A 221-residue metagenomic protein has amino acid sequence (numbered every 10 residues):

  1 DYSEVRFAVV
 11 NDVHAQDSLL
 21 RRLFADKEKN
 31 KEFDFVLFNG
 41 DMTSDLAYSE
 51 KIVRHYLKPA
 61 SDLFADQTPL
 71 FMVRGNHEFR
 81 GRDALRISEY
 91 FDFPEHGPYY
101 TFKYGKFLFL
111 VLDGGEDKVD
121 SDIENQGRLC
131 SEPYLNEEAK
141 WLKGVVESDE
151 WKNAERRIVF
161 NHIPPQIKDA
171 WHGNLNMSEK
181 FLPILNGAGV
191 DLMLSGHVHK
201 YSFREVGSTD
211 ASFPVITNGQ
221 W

Functional and structural regions predicted by a protein language model:
D1, E50-W151, H172, K180-N186 (+1 more regions): Extended active-site neighborhood of metal-dependent phosphoesterases/phosphodiesterases
D1-V9, H14, A25, K29-E32: Acidic, histidine-bearing metal-coordination/catalytic regions of metal-dependent phosphoesterases
F7-R21, S44-Y48, K118-Y134: Acidic/histidine-rich helix-loop elements that form or flank divalent-metal/phosphate-binding sites at the catalytic
V9-N11, F35-D41, T68-N76, I158-H162 (+2 more regions): Active-site neighborhood of phospho(di)ester-bond hydrolases with catalytic His/Asp-centered motifs
A15, T43-S44, E78, L108 (+2 more regions): Short active-site segment of divalent metal-dependent hydrolases/proteases that encodes the spacing between
E28-L46: Active-site metal-binding motif and surrounding structural segment of the metallo-beta-lactamase
D149-D169: Short acidic, glycine-rich surface-loop motifs adjacent to enzyme active sites
